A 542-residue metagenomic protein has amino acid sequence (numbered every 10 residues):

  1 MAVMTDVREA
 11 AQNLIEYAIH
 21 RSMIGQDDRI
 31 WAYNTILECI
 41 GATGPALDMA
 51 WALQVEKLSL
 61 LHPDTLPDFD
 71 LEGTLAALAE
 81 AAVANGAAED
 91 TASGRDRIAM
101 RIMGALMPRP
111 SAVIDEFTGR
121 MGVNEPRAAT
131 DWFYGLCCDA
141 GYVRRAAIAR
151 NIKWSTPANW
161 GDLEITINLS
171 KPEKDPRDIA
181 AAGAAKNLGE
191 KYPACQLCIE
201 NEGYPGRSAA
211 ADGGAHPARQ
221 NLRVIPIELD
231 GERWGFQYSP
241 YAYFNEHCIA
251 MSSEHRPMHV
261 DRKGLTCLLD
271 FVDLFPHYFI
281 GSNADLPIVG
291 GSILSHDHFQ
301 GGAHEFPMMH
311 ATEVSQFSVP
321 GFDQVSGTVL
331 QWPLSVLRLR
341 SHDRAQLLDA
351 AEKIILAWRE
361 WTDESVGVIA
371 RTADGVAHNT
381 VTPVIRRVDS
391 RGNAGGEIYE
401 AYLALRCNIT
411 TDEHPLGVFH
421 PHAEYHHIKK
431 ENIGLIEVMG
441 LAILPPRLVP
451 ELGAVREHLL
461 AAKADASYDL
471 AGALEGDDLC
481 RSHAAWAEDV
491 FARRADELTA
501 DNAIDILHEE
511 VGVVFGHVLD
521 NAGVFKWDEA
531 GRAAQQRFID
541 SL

Functional and structural regions predicted by a protein language model:
M1-A211, Y402-L405, I409-L542: Sequence termini and other peripheral, non-core segments
P157-N159, I293, G395-E397: Solvent-exposed loop and beta-edge segments used for protein-protein assembly and interaction
S170, D285-P287: Active-site beta-loop-alpha junctions enriched in small/polar residues
D175-R177, N245-C248, V289-I293, D349 (+2 more regions): Short, solvent-exposed polar/charged micro-motifs at secondary-structure junctions
P205-A284, E305, D323-K463, S467 (+1 more regions): Catalytic residues for metal-mediated phosphoryl-transfer on nucleic acids/nucleotides
N245-S252, G290-M308: Histidine-centered divalent-metal-coordination microenvironment in nucleic-acid enzymes
G302-D323: Helical (often loop-to-helix) elements that flank the catalytic cores of nucleotide-handling enzymes
